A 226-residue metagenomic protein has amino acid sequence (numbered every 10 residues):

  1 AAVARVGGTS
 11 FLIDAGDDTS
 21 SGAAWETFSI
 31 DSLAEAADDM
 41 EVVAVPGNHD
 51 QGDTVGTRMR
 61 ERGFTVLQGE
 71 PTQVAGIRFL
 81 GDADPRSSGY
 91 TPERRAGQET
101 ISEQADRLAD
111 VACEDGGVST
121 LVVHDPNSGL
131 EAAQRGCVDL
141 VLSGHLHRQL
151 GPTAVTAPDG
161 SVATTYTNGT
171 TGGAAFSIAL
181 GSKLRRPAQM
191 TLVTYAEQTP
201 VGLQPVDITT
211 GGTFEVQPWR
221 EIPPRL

Functional and structural regions predicted by a protein language model:
A1, T19-A24, S88-T100, A175-K183: Acidic/histidine-rich helix-loop elements that form or flank divalent-metal/phosphate-binding sites at the catalytic
A2-T72: Core catalytic region of metal-dependent phosphoesterases/phosphodiesterases, especially metallo-beta-lactamase-like
A4-G7, A75-T164: His/acidic metal-ligating clusters that form di-metal
I13, S32-A44, T120, D125-E221: Conserved beta-sheet core of the metallophosphoesterase superfamily
S21-A24, F28, G52-V55, G89-Y90 (+3 more regions): Extracytoplasmic/secreted cell-surface and envelope-processing proteins
T65-L67, L80, Y166: General small-molecule cofactor/ligand-binding pocket signal
P71, G81, M190-L192: Conserved hydrophobic/aromatic beta-strand scaffold that supports enzyme active sites
